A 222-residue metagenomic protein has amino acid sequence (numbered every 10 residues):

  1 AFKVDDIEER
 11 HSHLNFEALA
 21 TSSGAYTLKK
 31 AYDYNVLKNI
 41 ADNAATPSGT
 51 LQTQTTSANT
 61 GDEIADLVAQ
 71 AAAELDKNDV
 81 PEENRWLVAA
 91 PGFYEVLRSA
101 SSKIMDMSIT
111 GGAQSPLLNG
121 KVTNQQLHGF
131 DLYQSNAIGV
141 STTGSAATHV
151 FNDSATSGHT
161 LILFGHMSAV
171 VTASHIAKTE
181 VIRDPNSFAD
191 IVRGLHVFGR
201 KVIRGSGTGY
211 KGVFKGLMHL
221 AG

Functional and structural regions predicted by a protein language model:
A1, H11, E63, A100-G222: Sequence/fold signature of self-assembling virion shell proteins
A1-S48, D76-G92, L132, H175-V202: Long, contiguous amphipathic alpha-helices that act as assembly "spine/axial" helices in icosahedral shell and virion
T46-V122: Extended, solvent-exposed, turn-rich assembly/linker loops in the middle of proteins
